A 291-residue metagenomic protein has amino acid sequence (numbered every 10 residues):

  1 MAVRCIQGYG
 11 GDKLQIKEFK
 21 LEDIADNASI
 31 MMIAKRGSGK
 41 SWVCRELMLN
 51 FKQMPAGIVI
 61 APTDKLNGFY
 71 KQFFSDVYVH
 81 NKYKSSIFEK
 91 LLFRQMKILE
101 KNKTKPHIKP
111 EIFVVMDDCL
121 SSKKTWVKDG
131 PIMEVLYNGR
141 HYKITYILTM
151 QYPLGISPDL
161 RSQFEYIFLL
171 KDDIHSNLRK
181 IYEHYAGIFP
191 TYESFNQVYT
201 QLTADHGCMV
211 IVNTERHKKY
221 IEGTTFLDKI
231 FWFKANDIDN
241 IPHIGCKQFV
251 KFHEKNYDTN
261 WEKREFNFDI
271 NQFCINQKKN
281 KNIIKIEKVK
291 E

Functional and structural regions predicted by a protein language model:
M1-I30, A204-E291: Conserved P-loop NTPase motor module
V3-Y9, K52-P55, G139-Y146: Phosphate-binding glycine-rich loops and adjacent basic patches that engage nucleotide phosphates, nucleic-acid
I16-E18, A25-N50, P62-L66, S85-Y192: Conserved P-loop NTPase motor cores
R45-H80: Conserved nucleotide-state-sensing and coupling region of NTP-binding domains
A56, P110-E111, Y166, D205-C208: Short, surface-exposed beta-edge/turn micro-motifs
V59, M116, V212-N213: Hydrophobic side chains in beta-strands
Y70-F73, L160, Q201: Short, conserved catalytic or adaptor-binding loops enriched in Gly and charged residues
R179-K218: P-loop/Walker A phosphate-binding loop and immediately adjacent motor/lid segment at beta-alpha junctions
